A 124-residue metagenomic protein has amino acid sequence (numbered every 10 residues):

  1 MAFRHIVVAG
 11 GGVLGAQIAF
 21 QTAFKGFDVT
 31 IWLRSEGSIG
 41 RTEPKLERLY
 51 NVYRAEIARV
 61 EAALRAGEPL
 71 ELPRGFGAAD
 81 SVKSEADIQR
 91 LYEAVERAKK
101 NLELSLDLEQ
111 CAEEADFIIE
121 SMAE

Functional and structural regions predicted by a protein language model:
M1-R4, E109: A short, basic/flexible loop-to-alpha-helix module at the beginning of a structural domain
V7-V8: Hydrophobic Val/Ile/Leu positions in short beta-strands of Rossmann-like dinucleotide-binding domains
G11-G12: Glycine-rich Rossmann-fold phosphate-binding loop(s) that bind the pyrophosphate of adenine dinucleotide cofactors
G15-A16: N-terminal Rossmann-fold NAD(P) dinucleotide-binding loop
T22: Aromatic pocket-lining residues of Rossmann-like dinucleotide-binding sites
V29: Short beta-strand element of Class I
R34-R41, V52-E124: Rossmann-like NAD(P)-binding element
